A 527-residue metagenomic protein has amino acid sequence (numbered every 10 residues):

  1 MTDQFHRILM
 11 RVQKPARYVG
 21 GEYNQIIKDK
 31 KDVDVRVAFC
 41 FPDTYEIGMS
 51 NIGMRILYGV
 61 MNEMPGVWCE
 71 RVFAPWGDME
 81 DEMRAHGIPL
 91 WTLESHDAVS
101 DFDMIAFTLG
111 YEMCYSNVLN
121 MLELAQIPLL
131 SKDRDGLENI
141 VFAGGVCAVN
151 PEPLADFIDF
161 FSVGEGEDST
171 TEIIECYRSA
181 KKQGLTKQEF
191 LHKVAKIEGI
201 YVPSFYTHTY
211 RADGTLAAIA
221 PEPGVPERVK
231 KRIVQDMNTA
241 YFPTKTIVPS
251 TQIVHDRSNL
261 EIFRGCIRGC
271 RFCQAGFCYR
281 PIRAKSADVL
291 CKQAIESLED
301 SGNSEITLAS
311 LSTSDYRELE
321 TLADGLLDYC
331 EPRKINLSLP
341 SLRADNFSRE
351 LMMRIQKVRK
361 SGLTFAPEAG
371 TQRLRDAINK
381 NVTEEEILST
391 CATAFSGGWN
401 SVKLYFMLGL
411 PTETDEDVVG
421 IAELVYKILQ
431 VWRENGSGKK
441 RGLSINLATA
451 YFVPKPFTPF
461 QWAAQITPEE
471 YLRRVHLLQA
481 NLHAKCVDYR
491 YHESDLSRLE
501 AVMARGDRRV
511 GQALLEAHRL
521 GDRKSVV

Functional and structural regions predicted by a protein language model:
I8-A38, Y45-E46, P203, T209 (+1 more regions): N-terminal [4Fe-4S]-dependent radical SAM core
F39-D43, M61, V248-Q274, L298 (+2 more regions): N-terminal pre-triad scaffold of radical SAM enzymes
C40, M113, I295-K403, L408-S444: Conserved SAM/AdoMet-binding glycine-rich loop
M54-I56, H86, L122, D156-F161 (+8 more regions): Short secondary-structure boundary/capping segments
A74-A220, P456-D507, L514-G521: Glycine-rich beta-alpha loop elements in corrinoid/cobalamin-binding modules across cobalamin-dependent enzymes
K193-S204, L311-Y316, P340-N346, G409 (+2 more regions): A glycine-rich phosphate-binding loop feature that marks nucleotide/adenosyl-phosphate handling sites
C273-V289: Iron-sulfur (Fe-S) cluster-binding segments and ferredoxin-like electron-carrier domains, especially [2Fe-2S]
V526: Conserved small/polar residues in nucleotide/adenosyl-binding loops
